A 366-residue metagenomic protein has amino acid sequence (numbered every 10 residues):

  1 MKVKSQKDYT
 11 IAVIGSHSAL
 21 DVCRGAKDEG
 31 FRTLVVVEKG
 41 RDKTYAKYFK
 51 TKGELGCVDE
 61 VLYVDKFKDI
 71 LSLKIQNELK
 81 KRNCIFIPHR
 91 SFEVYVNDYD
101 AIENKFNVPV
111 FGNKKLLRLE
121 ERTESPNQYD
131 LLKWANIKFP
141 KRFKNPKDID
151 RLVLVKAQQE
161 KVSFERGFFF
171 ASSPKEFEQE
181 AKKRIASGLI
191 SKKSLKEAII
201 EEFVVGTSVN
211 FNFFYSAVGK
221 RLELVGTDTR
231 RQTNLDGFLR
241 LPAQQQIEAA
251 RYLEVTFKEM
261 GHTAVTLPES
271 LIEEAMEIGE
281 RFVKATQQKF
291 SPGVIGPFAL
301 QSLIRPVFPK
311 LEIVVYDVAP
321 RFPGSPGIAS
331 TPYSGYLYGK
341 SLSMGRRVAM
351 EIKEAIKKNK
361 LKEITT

Functional and structural regions predicted by a protein language model:
V3-F31, G226: N-terminal phosphate-binding or glycine-rich loops at protein starts, especially the Walker A/P-loop of NTPases
A19-R24, D42-T44, S163: Short N-terminal binding/cap micro-motifs at the start of the first secondary-structure element
F31-G40: Short internal beta-strands
Y45-V153, E160-V162: Conserved N-proximal alpha/beta basic substrate-recognition cap immediately N-terminal to, or forming the N-lobe
N77, R118-G206, F214-V225, E273-M276 (+1 more regions): Active-site nucleotide/adenylate-binding loops and adjacent lid/helix of ATP-dependent enzymes
E178-V255, H262-A264, E269-E274, I278 (+3 more regions): Phosphate-binding site of ATP-dependent enzymes
T263-T366: ATP-dependent carboxylate activation and anion-phosphoryl transfer catalytic cores that bind Mg-ATP to form
